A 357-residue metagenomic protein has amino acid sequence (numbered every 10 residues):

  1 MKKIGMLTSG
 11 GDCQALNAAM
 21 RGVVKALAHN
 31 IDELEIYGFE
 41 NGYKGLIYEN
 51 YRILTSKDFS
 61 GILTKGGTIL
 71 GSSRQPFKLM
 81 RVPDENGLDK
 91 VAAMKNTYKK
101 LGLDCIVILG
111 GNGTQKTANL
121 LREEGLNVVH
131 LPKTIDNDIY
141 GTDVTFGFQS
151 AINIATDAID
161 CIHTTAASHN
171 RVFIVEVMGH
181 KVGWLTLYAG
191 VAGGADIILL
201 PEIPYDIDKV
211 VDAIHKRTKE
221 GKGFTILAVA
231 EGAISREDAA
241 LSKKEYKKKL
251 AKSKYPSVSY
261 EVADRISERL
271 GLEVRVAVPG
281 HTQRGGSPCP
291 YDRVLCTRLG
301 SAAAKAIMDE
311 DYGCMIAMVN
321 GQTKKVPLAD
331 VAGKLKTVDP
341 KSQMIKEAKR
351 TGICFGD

Functional and structural regions predicted by a protein language model:
M1-N50: N-terminal phosphate-binding or glycine-rich loops at protein starts, especially the Walker A/P-loop of NTPases
K3-G11, I69-G71, D104-I108, F173-E176: Short glycine-rich or small-residue beta-strand-to-loop segments that form or flank ligand, phosphate, metal/Fe-S
D12-V23, L46-I47, V91-A92, L103-N119 (+5 more regions): Short glycine/serine/threonine-rich phosphate/pyrophosphate-binding segments that cradle anionic phosphate groups
Y48-I106, G113, F146-N153, D157 (+1 more regions): Glycine-rich oxoanion-binding loops at beta->alpha junctions
T97, I108-G110, K116-L120, F148-H169 (+1 more regions): Accessory alpha-helical/coil subdomains and C-terminal extensions that flank or cap enzyme catalytic cores
L121-T145, L199-D206: Short, acidic/small-residue loops that bind anionic groups at enzyme active sites
E261, I316-D357: Phosphate-binding loop/pocket of nucleotide- and phosphate-handling active sites
